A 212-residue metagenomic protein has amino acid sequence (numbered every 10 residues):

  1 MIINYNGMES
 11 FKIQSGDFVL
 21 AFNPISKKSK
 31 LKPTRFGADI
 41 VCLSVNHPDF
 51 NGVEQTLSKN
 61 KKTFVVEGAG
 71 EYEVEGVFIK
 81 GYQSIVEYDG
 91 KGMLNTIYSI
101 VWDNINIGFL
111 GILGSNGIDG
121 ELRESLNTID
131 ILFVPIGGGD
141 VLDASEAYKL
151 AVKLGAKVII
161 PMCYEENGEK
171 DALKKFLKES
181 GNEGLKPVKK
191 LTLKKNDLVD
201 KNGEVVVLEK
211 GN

Functional and structural regions predicted by a protein language model:
M1-G16, K62-F64, G68-G76, Y82 (+3 more regions): Zn-dependent metallo-beta-lactamase
M1-S29, G92-G111, I131: Conserved beta-strand hairpin/beta-sheet module of binuclear metal-dependent hydrolase folds, prominently
I2-N6, K91-G92, L154, V158-N212: Binuclear metal-ion centers of metallo-dependent hydrolases, dominated by the metallo-beta-lactamase
I13, V41, I79, I112 (+1 more regions): Divalent metal-coordination and catalytic microenvironments
P24-S26, V45-H47, S84-V86, G111-G114 (+3 more regions): Active-site metal-binding loops of divalent metal-dependent hydrolases
K27-E71, E124-F133: Active-site metal-binding motif and surrounding structural segment of the metallo-beta-lactamase
V53-I107: Portal/gating segments that form or line small-molecule/metal binding sites
V86-L154: Active-site-proximal loop/helix segments of hydrolase catalytic cores
